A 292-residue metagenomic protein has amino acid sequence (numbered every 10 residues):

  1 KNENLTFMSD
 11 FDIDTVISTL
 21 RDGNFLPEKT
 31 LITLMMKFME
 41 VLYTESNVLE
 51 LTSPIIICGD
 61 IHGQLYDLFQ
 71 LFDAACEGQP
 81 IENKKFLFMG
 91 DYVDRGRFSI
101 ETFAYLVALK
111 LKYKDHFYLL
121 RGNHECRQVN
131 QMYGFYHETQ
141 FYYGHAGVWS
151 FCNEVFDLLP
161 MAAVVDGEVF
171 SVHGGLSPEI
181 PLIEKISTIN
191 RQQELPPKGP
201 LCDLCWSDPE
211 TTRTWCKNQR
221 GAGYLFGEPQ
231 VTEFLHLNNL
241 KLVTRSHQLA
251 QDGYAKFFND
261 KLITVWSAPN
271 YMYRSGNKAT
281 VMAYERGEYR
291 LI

Functional and structural regions predicted by a protein language model:
K1-I292: Feature recognizes metal-dependent phosphohydrolase scaffolds
